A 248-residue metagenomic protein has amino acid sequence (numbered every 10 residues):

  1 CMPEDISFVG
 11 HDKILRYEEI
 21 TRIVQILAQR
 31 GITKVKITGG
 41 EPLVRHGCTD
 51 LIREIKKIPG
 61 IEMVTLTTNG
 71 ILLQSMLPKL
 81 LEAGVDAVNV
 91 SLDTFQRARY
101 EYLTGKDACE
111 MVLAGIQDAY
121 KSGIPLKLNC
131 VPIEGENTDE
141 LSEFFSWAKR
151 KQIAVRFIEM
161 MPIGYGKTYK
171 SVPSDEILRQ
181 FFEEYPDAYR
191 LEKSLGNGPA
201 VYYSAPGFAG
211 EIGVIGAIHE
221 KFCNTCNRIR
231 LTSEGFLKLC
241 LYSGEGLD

Functional and structural regions predicted by a protein language model:
C1-Y17, L241: Canonical Radical SAM [4Fe-4S] cluster-binding loop centered on the CxxxCxxC motif and its immediate flanking residues
E4, G70, Y102, V172-L178: Short N-terminal helix-initiation segments at or just after the protein's N-terminus
D5, G39, T68, L92 (+3 more regions): Residues that line or immediately flank small-molecule/substrate-binding pockets and catalytic motifs
D5-G10, Q96-L103, G164-T168, D248: A short acidic, helix-capping loop that chelates divalent metal ions and anchors anionic groups
S7, L73, G135, G164 (+1 more regions): Flexible, glycine-rich phosphate/dinucleotide-binding loops and adjacent beta-alpha linkers at cofactor/substrate
D12, E41-P42, L72, G166 (+1 more regions): Gly/Ser/Thr-rich beta-alpha loop segments that engage phosphate groups in nucleotides
I14-I37, V44-I158: Radical SAM/AdoMet-radical enzyme domain recognition
P162-D248: Accessory C-terminal segments flanking Radical SAM cores
